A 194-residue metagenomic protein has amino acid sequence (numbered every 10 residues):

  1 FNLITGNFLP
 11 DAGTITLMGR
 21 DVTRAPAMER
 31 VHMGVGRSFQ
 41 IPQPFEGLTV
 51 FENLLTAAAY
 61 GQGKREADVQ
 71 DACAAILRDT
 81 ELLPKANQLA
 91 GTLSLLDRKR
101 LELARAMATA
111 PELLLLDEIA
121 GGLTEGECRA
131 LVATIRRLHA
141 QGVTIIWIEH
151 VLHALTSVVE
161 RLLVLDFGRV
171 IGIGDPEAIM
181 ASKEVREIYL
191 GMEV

Functional and structural regions predicted by a protein language model:
F1-V194: Glycine-rich phosphate-binding loops of nucleotide-dependent enzymes
